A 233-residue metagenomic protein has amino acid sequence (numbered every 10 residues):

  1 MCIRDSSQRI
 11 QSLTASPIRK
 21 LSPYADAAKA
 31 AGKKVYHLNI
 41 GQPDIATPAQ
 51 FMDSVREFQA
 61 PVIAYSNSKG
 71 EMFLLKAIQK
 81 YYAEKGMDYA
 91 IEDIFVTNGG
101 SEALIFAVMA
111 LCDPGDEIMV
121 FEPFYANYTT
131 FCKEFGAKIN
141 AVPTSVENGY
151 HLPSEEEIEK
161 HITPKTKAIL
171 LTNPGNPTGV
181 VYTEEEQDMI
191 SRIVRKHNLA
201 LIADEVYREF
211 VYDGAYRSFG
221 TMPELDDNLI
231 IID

Functional and structural regions predicted by a protein language model:
M1-D5: Conserved small/polar residues in nucleotide/adenosyl-binding loops
Q11-G99, F106: N-terminal small-domain helix-loop-helix segment of the aminotransferase-like
A28-A31, F135, K196-H197: Helix C-cap/helix->beta junction micro-motif
Y89-I94, P114-E117, K165, D226-L229: Short acidic capping loops at alpha-helix termini that bridge into adjacent secondary structure
A110-C132: Conserved PLP-anchoring active-site segment centered on the Schiff-base-forming lysine
D116, A137, K196-A200, L225-D227: A short helix->loop->beta-strand "cap" motif at the edges of active sites that frequently abuts
T144-D213, G220: Active-site phosphate-binding strand-loop segment of PLP-dependent enzymes
H197, A215-D233: Conserved active-site segment immediately N-terminal to the catalytic lysine that forms the internal aldimine
